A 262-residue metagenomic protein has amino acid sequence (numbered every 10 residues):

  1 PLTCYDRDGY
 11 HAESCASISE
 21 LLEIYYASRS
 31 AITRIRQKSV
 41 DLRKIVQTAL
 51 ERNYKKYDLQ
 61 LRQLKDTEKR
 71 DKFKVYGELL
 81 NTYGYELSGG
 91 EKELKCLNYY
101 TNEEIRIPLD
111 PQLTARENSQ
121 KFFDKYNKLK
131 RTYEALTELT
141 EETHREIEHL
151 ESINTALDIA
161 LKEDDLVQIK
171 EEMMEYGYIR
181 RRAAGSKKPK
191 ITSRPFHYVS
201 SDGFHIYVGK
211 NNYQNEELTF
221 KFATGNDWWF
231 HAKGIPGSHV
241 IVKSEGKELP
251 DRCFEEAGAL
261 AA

Functional and structural regions predicted by a protein language model:
P1-A262: Extended, highly charged segments
